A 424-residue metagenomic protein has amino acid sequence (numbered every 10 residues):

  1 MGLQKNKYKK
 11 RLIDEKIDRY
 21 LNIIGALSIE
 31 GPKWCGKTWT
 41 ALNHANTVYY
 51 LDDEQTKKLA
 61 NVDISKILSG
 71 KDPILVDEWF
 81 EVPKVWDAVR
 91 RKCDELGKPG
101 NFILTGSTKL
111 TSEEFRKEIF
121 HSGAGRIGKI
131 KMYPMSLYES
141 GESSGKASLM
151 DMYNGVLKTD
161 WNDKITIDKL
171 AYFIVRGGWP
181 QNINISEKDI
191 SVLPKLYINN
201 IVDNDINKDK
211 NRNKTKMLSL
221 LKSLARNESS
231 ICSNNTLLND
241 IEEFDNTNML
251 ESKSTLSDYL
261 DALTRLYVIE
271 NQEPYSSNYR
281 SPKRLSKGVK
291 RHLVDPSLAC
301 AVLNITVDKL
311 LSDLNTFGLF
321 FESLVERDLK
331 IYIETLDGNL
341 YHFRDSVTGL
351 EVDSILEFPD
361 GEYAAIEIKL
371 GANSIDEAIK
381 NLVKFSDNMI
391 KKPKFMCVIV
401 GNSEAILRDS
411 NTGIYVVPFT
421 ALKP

Functional and structural regions predicted by a protein language model:
M1-D18: N-terminal pre-Walker A segment at the start of P-loop NTPase domains
G2, E113-S230: Interdomain motor-coupling "hinge/lid" segment immediately C-terminal to the ATP-binding subdomain of NTP-driven enzymes
I29: Hydrophobic anchor at the beta1->P-loop junction of P-loop NTPases
K37: Conserved lysine of the Walker
T40-A41: Hydrophobic positions on the alpha1 helix immediately C-terminal to the Walker A/P-loop
D87-L110: Conserved catalytic/switch belt of AAA+ P-loop NTPases
I185-E362: Accessory nucleic acid-recognition modules appended to NTPase machines
G401-P424: Domain-level recognition of nuclease-like catalytic cores that cleave nucleotide substrates
